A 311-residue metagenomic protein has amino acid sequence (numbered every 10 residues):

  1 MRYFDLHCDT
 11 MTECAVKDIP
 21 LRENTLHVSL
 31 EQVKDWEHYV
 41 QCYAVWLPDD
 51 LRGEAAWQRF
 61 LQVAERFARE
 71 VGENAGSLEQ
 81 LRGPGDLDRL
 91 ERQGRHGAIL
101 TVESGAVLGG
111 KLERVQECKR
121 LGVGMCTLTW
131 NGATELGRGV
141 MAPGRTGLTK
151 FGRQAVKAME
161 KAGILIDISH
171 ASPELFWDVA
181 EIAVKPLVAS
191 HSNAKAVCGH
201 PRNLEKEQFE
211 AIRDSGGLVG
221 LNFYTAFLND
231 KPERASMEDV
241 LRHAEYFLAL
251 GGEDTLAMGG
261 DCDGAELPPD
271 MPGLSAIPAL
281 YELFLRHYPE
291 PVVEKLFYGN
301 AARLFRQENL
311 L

Functional and structural regions predicted by a protein language model:
R2-N222, A226-L228, L241, E245-L248 (+3 more regions): Extended, charged catalytic domains and RNA/DNA-binding interfaces, predominantly in divalent-metal-using enzymes
F223, G251-P272: Short acidic/histidine-rich active-site segments
P272-L311: Mid-to-C-terminal alpha-helical segments outside catalytic/metal-binding sites
